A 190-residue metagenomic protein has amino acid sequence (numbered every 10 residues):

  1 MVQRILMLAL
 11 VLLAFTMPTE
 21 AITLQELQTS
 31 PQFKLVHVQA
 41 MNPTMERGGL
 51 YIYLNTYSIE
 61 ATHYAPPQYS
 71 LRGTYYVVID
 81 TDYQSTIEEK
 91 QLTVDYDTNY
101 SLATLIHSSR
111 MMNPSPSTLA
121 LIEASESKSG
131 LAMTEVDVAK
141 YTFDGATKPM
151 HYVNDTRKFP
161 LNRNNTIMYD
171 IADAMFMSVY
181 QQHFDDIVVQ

Functional and structural regions predicted by a protein language model:
V2-L8: Sec-dependent signal peptide recognition, specifically the positively charged N-region followed immediately by
L8-A9, T19: Cleavable N-terminal signal peptides
A14-P18: N-terminal signal peptide c-region/cleavage motif recognized by signal peptidases
A21-K90, D97-Q190: N-terminal secretory-pathway/extracellular module detecting exported/lumenal segments and adjacent signal-anchor/first
